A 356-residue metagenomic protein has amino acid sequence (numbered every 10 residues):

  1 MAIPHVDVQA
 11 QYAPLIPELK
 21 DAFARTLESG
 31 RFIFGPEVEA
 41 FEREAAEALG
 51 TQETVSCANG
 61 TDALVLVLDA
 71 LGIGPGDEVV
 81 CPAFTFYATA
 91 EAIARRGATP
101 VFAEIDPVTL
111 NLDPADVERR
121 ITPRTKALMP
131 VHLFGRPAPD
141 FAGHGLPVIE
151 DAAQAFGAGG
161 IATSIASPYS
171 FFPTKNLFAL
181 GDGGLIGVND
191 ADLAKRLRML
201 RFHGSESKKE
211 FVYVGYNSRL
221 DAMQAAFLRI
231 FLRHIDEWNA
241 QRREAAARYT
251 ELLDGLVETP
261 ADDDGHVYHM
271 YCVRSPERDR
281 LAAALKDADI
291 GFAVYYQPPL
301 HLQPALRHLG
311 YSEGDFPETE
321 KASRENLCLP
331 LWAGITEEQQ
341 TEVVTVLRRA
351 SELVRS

Functional and structural regions predicted by a protein language model:
M1-R31, P36, P330: N-terminal "arm"/small-domain region of PLP-dependent enzymes with the aminotransferase-like
Q9, D21, V38-E44, A48-Q52 (+4 more regions): PLP-dependent aminotransferase class I/II
R31-E78, E91-R96, F102-E104: Phosphate-binding glycine-rich loop
F84-A90: Conserved coil-to-alpha-helix start sites within the AMP-binding
E91-I93, N176, M223: Hydrophobic/aromatic ligand-binding patch that stacks against planar heteroaromatic rings of cofactors or nucleotides
T99-T109, A293: Short beta-strand->loop structural element characteristic of the AMP-binding/adenylate-forming
D106-A179, L185-G187: Active-site phosphate-binding strand-loop segment of PLP-dependent enzymes
